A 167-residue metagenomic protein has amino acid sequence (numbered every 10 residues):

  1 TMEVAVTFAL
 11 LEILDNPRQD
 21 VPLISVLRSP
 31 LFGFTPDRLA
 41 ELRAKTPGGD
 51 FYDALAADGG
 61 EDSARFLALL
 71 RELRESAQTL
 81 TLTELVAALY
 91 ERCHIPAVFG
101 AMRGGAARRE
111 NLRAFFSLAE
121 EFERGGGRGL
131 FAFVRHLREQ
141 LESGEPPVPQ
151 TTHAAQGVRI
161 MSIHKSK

Functional and structural regions predicted by a protein language model:
T1, A5-K167: Conserved helicase C-terminal RecA-like lobe
